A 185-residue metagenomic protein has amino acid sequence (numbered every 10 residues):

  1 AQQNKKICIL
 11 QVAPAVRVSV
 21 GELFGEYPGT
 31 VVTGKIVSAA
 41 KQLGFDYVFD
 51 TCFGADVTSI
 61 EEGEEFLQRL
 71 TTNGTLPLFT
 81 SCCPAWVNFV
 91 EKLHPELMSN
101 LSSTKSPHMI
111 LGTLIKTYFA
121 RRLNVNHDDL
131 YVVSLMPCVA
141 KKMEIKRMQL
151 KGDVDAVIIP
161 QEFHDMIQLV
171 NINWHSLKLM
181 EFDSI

Functional and structural regions predicted by a protein language model:
A1-I185: Iron-sulfur-associated redox domains of electron-transfer enzymes in respiratory and anaerobic energy metabolism
